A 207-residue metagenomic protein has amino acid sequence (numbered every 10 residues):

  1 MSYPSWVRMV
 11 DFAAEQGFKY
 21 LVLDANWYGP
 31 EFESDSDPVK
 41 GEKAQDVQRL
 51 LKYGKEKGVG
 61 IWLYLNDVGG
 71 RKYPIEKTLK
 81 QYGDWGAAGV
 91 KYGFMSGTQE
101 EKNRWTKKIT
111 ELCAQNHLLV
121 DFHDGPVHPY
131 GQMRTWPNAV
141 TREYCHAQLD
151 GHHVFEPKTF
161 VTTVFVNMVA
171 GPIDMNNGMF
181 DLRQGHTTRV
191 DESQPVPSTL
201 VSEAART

Functional and structural regions predicted by a protein language model:
P4-N26, Q81-A87: Catalytic domains of carbohydrate-active enzymes, especially glycoside hydrolases
D24-T199, E203: Aromatic- and carboxylate-enriched substrate-binding clefts and catalytic-loop regions of carbohydrate-active enzymes
A205-T207: Catalytic cores of secreted or luminal carbohydrate-active enzymes
